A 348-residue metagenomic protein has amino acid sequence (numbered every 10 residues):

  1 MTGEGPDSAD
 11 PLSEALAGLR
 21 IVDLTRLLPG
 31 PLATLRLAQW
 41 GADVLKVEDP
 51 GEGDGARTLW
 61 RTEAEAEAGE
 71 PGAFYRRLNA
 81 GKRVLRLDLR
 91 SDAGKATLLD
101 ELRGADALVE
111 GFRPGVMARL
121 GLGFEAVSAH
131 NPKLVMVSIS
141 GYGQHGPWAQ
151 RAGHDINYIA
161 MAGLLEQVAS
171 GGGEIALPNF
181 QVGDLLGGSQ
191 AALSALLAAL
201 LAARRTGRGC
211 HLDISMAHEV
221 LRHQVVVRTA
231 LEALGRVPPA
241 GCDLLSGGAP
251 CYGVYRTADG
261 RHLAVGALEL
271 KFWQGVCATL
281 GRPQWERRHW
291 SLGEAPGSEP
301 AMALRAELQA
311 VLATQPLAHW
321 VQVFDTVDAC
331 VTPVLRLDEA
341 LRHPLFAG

Functional and structural regions predicted by a protein language model:
M1-L200, R204-R205: N-terminal helix-loop segment corresponding to the beta1-alpha1 unit of nucleotide/adenylate-binding folds
G51, G141-G143, M216-L221, D259-R261 (+2 more regions): Glycine-rich beta-alpha junction loops
R57-T62, A233-A240: Short Pro/Gly-enriched beta-strand edge/turn motifs at strand-loop
Q144, G173-V182, R204-V220, R236 (+2 more regions): Conserved Rossmann-fold dehydrogenase catalytic segment
A162, G188-G209, V226-L234, G275-Q284: Oxidoreductase and adenylate-handling cofactor-binding alpha/beta cores
L164, G188-A191, L212-L221, L268: NAD(P)-dependent dehydrogenases' Rossmann-like dinucleotide-binding region
C251-V331: Aromatic-enriched alpha-helical interface/lid elements that frame and gate functional surfaces
T326-G348: A glycine-rich dinucleotide-binding beta-alpha-beta segment and adjacent secondary-structure elements that constitute
